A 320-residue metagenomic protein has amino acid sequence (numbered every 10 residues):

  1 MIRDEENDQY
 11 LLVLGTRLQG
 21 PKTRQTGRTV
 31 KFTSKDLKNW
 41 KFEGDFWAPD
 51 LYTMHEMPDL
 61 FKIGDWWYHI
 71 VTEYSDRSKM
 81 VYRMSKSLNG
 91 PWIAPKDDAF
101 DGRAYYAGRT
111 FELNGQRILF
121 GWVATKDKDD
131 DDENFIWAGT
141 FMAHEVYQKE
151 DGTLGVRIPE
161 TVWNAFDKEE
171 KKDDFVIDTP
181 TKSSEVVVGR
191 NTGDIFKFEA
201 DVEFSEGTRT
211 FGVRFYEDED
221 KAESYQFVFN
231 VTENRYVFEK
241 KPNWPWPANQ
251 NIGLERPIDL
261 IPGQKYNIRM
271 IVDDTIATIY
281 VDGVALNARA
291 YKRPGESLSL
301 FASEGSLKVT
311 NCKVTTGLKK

Functional and structural regions predicted by a protein language model:
M1-H55, K62-D101, V123-I177, Y216-E219 (+3 more regions): Beta-rich carbohydrate-recognition and catalytic domains
E56-D59, Y106-R109: Beta-propeller and closely related beta-sheet repeat lectin domains
L60, F198-A200, Q264-I279: Short tryptophan-centered beta-strand motifs in secreted/extracellular beta-sheet-rich domains of glycan-recognition
D178-N243: Secretory/extracellular carbohydrate-interaction modules and structurally similar beta-sandwich "look-alikes"
W244-N267: Short, aromatic/His-centered strand-loop micro-motif at the edge of beta-sheets
M270, C312-V314: Extracellular beta-strand elements of beta-rich domains used for carbohydrate recognition/degradation or cell-matrix
G283-A302: Short, solvent-exposed beta-strand-to-loop segments that form ligand-recognition rims of beta-rich domains
G305-V309: Extracellular carbohydrate recognition
